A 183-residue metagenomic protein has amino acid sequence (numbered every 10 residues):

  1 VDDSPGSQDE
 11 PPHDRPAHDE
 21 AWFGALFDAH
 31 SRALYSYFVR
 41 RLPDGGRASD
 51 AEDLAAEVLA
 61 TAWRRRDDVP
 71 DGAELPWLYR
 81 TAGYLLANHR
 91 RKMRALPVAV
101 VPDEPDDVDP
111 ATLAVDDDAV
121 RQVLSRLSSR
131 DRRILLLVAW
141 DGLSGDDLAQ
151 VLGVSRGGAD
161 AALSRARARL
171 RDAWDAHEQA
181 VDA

Functional and structural regions predicted by a protein language model:
P5, P11, N88, A95-Q122 (+1 more regions): Internal acidic/polar
R15-A25, Y35-E57, R65-G72, R156-G157: Short, charged helix-capping/linker segments at alpha-helix termini
W22-A25, A119-S128, A173: Short amphipathic alpha-helical boundary/capping segments
S31, A56-W63, G72-K92, L163 (+1 more regions): Σ70-family region 2.3-2.4 aromatic/basic alpha-helix that recognizes the −10 promoter and nucleates DNA melting
L42, V138-W140: Short amphipathic helical patch at the helix-1/turn junction of helix-turn-helix
R64, D68, R80-V100, L113 (+2 more regions): Arg/Lys-rich amphipathic alpha helix in sigma70-family domain 2
I134-L135: A short pre-motif secondary-structure segment
L152-H177: DNA-recognition helix of helix-turn-helix
